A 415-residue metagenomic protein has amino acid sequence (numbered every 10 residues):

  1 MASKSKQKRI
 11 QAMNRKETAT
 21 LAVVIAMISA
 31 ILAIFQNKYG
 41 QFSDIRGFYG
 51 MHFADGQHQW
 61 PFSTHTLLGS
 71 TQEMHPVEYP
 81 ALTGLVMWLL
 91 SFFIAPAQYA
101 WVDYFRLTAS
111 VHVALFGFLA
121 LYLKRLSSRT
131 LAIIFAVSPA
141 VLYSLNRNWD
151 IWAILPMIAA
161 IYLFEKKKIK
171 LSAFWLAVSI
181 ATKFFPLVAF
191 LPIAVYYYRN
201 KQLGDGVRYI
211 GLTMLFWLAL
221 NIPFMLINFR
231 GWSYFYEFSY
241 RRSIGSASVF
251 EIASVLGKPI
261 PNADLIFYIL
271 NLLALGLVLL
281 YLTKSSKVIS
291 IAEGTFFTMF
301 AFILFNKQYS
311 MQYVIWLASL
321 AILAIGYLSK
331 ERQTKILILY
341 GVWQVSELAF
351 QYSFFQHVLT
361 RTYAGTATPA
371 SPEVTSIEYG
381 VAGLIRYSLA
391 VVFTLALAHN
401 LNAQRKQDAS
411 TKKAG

Functional and structural regions predicted by a protein language model:
A2-Y234, I266-G415: Multi-pass membrane glycosyltransferase architecture that uses lipid-linked
F224-I269: Periplasmic/ER-lumenal interhelical loops and adjacent helix-loop junctions in multi-pass membrane proteins
